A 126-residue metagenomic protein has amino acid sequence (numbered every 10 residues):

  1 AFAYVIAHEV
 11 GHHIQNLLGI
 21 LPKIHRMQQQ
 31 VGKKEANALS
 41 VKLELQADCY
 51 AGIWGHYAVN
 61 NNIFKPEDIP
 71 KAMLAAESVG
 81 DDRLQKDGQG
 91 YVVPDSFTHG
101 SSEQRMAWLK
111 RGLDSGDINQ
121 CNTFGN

Functional and structural regions predicted by a protein language model:
A1-S96, D114-N126: A Zn2+-metalloprotease active-site environment signal
L109-R111: Short, exposed beta-strand-loop hairpins at the edges of beta-sheets in extracellular/periplasmic proteins
